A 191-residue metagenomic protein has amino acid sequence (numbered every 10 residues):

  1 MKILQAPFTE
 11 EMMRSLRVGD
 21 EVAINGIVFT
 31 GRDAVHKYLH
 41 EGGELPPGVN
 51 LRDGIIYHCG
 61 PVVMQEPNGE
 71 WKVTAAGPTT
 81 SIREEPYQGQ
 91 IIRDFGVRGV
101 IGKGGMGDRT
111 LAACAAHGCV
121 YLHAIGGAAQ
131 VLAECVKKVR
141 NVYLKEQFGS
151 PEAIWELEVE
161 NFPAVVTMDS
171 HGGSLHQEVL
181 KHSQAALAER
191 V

Functional and structural regions predicted by a protein language model:
M1-F8: Short, structured beta-strand/loop micro-motifs enriched in basic residues and often containing a Trp
I3, A23, I56, V165-T167: Structured core elements
F8, V28, P61-V63, N161 (+1 more regions): A broadly conserved detector of short glycine/acidic/proline-rich loop/turn motifs that flank catalytic sites and bind
E10, E21, I27-G31: Short, charged beta-turn/beta-strand-edge "cap" motif at the junction between a beta-strand and an adjacent loop
E11-R14, V49: Residue "hotspots" at secondary-structure boundaries inside conserved domains
T30-F162: Feature captures the catalytic cores and cofactor-binding loops of soluble hydro-lyases/lyases that act on carboxylate
Q88-G89, V166-V191: Active-site/ligand-binding-proximal alpha/beta "capping" segment
